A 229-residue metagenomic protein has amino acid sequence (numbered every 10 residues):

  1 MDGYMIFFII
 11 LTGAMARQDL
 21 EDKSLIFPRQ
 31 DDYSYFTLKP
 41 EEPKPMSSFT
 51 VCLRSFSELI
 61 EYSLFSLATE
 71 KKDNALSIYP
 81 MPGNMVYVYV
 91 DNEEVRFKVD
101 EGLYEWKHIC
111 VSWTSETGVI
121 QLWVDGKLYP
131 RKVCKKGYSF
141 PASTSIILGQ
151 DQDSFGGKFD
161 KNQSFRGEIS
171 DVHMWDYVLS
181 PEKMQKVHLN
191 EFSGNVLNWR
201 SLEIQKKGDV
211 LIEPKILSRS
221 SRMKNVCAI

Functional and structural regions predicted by a protein language model:
D2-I229: Extracellular glycan-associated modules
